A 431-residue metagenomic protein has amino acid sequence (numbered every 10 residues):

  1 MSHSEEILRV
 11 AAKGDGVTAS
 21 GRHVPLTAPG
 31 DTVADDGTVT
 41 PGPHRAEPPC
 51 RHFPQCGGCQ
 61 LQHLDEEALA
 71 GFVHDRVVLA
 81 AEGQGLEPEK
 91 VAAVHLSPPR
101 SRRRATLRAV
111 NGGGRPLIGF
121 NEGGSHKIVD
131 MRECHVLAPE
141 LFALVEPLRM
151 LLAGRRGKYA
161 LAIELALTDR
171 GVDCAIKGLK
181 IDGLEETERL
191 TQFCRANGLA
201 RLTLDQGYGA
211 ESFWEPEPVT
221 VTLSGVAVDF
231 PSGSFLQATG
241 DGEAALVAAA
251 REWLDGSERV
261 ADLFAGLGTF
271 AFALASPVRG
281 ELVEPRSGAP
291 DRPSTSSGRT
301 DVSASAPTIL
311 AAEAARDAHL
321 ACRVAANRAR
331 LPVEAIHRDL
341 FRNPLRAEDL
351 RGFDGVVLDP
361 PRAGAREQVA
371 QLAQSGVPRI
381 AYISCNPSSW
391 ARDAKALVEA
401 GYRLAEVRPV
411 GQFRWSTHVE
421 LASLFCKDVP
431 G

Functional and structural regions predicted by a protein language model:
M1-L8, A12, G154, I181-V278 (+2 more regions): Rossmann-like S-adenosyl-L-methionine
M1-P54, A329, I336: Terminal RNA-binding accessory module
A34-D36, T106, A261: Hydrophobic beta-strand signal
P43-E47, P54-A160: Extended interfacial segments that mediate partner engagement and assembly in macromolecular machines
K90, Y159-L167, L202-T203: A short glycine-rich, hydrophobically flanked beta-strand micro-motif that places a catalytic Asp/Glu for divalent metal
R108-G112, A166-T168, C426-D428: Short beta-strand micro-motifs enriched in acidic
L282-P285: Cationic, low-complexity basic patches in intrinsically disordered or flexible, solvent-exposed regions
